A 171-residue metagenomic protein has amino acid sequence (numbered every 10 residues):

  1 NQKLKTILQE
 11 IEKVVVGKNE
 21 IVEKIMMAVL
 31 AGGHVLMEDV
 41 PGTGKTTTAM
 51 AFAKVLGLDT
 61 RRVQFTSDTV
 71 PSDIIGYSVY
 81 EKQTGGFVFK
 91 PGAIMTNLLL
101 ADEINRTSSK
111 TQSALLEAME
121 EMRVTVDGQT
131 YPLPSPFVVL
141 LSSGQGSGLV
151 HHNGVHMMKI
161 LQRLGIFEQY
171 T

Functional and structural regions predicted by a protein language model:
N1-T43: Pre-Walker A (pre-P-loop) alpha-helix and adjacent loop at the N terminus of AAA/AAA+ ATPase modules, a conserved
K3, I7, K18-I21, G44 (+8 more regions): Helical mechanochemical/support elements of P-loop NTPase systems and associated helical scaffolds
K13, A31, K54-L58, Y80 (+3 more regions): Conserved amphipathic alpha-helical interaction elements at protein-protein interfaces in regulatory, energy-coupling
K24-M27, Y80-L100: Conserved alpha-helical scaffold flanking the Walker A/P-loop in AAA+ ATPase domains
V29-T66: Walker A/P-loop
H34-L36, L98, V138: Residue-level preference for the first positions of well-ordered beta-strands
D39, D102-E103, A114: Walker B catalytic acidic pair
E81-G86, E103-T111, M119-T171: Canonical AAA+ ATPase core
